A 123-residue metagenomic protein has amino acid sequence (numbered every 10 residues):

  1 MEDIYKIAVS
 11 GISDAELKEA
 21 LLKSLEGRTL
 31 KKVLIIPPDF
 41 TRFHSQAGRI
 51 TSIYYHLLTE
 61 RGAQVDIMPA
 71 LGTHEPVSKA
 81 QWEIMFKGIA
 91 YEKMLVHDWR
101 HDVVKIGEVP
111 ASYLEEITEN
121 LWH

Functional and structural regions predicted by a protein language model:
M1-A15: N-terminal amphipathic/basic leader segments beginning at the initiator methionine
E19-L34, R61: Glycine-rich phosphate/diphosphate-binding loops that line cofactor/substrate pockets in enzymes
K31, E60-R61, A70-T73, G88 (+1 more regions): Small-residue-rich
K32-H44, D66-G72: Short glycine-rich or small-residue beta-strand-to-loop segments that form or flank ligand, phosphate, metal/Fe-S
P38, Y54-H56, A63-I67, W82: An N-terminal, globular interaction/scaffold subdomain
F43-G62: Histidine-anchored nucleotide/phosphate-binding helix
R61-T73, K93-H101: A generic structural motif
V77-H123: An acidic, phosphate/nucleotide-engaging active-site surface
